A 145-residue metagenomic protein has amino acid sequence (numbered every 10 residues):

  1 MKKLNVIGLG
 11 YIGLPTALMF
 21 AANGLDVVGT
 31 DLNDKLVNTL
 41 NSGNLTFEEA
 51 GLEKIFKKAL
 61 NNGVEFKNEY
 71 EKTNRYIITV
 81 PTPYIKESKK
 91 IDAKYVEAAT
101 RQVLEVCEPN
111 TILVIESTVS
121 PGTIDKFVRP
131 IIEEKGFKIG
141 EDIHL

Functional and structural regions predicted by a protein language model:
M1, T73, E108-N110: A general structural motif
M1-N44, E65: NAD(P)+-binding Rossmann beta1-loop-alpha1 motif at the extreme N-terminus of oxidoreductases
T30, A50, K67-E69, D142: Conserved beta-strand termini and adjacent loop/short-helix elements that scaffold enzyme active sites in alpha/beta
S42-A59: Short, conserved SAM-binding/catalytic segment of Class I S-adenosyl-L-methionine-dependent methyltransferases
L60-T73: Short acidic low-complexity segments
Y76-I77: N-terminal Rossmann-like NAD(P) cofactor-binding module of classical short-chain dehydrogenase/reductase
V80-P81: Conserved NAD(P)H cofactor-binding loop of Rossmann-fold oxidoreductase domains
Y84-L145: Rossmann-like NAD(P)(H) cofactor-binding subdomain of soluble oxidoreductases
